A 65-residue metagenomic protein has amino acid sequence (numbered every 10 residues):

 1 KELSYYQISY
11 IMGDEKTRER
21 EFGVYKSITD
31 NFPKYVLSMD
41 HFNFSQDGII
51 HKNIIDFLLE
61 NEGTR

Functional and structural regions predicted by a protein language model:
K1-R65: A cross-kingdom feature that marks ATP-driven nucleic-acid transaction machinery
